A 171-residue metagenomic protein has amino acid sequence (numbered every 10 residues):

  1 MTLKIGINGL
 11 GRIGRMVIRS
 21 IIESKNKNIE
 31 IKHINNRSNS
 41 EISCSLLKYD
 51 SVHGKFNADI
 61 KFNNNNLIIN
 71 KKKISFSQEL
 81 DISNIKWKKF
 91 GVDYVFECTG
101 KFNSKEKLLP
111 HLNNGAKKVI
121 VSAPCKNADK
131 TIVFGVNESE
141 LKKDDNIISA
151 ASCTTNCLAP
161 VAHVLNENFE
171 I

Functional and structural regions predicted by a protein language model:
M1-I171: N-terminal Rossmann-like NAD(P) cofactor-binding subdomain of oxidoreductases, focused on the glycine-rich
